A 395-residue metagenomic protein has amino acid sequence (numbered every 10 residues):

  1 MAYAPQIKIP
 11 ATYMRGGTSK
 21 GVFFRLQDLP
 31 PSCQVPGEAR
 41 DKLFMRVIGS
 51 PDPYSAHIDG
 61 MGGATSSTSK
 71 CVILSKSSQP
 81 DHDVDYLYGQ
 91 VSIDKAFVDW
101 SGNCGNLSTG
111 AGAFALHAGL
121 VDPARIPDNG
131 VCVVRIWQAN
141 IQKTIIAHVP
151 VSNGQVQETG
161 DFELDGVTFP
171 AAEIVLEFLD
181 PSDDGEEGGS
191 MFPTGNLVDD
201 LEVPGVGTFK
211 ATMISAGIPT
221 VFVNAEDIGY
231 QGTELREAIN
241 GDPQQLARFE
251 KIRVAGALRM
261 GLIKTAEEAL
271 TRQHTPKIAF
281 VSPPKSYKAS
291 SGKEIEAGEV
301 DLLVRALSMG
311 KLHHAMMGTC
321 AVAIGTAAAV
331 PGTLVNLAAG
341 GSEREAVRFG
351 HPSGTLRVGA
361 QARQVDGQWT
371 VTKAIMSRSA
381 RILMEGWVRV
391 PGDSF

Functional and structural regions predicted by a protein language model:
M1-F395: A glycine-rich beta-to-alpha transition motif near the start of alpha/beta enzyme domains, typified by
